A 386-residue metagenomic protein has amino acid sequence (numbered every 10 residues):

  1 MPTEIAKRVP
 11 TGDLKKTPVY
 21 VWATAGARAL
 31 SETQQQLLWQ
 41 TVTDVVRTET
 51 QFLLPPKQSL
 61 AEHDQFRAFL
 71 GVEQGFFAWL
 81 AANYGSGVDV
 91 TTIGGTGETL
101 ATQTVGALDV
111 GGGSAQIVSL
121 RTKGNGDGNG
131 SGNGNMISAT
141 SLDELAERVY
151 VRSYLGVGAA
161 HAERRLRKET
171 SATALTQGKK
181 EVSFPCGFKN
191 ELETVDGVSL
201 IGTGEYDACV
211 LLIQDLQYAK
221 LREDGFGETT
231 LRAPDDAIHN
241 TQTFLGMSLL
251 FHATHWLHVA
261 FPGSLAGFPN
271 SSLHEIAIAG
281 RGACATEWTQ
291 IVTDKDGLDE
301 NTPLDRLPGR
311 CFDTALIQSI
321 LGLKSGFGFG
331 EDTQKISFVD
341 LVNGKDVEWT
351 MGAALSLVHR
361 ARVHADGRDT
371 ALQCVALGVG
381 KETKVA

Functional and structural regions predicted by a protein language model:
E4-L14, Y20, G26-V105, A115-A386: Helical "lid/coupling" subdomains associated with nucleotide-phosphate turnover
A107-D109: Short hydrophobic beta-strand that contains or immediately precedes a catalytic carboxylate
G111-G113: Asp-box/BNR beta-propeller loop motif
